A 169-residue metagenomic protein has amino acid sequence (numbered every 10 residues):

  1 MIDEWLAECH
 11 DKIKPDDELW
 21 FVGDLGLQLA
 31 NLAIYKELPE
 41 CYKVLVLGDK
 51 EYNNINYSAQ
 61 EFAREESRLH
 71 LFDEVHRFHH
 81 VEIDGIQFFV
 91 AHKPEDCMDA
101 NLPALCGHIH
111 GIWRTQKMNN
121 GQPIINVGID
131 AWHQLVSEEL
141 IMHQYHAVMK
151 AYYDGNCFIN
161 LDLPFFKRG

Functional and structural regions predicted by a protein language model:
M1-E82: Core catalytic region of metal-dependent phosphoesterases/phosphodiesterases, especially metallo-beta-lactamase-like
A63-K167: Conserved beta-sheet core of the metallophosphoesterase superfamily
